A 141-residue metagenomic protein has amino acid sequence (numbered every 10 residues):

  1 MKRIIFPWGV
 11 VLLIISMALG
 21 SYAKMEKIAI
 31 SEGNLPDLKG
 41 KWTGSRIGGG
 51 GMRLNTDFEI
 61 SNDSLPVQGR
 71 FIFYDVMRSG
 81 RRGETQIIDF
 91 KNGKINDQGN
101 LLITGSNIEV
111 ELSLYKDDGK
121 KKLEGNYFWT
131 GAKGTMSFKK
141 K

Functional and structural regions predicted by a protein language model:
M1-G9: Bacterial N-terminal signal peptides that target proteins for export
G9-A18: Bacterial N-terminal signal peptides
E26-D118, K122-K141: Central antiparallel beta-sheet cores of small beta-barrel/beta-sandwich binding domains
